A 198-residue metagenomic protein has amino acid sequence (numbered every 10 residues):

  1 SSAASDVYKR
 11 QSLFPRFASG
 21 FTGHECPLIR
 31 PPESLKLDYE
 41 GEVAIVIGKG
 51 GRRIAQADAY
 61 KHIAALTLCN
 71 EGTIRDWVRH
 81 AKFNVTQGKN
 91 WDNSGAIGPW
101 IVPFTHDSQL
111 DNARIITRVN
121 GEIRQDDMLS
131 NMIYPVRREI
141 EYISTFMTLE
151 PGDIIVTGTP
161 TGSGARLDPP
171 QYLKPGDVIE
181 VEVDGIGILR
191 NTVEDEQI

Functional and structural regions predicted by a protein language model:
S1-D6, R75-I198: Catalytic-pocket segment enriched in acidic/His residues
S2-P32: Extended, compositionally biased flexible segments
S5, L28-L37, V43, G51-D58 (+2 more regions): A generic local secondary-structure boundary/capping motif
K9-Q11, F17, E33-S34, Y39-E42 (+4 more regions): Short coil/turn connectors at secondary-structure junctions
P15, D38-G48, C69, G158 (+1 more regions): Short beta-strand segments
P15, H24, V46-G48, C69 (+3 more regions): Short beta-strand-to-turn element immediately C-terminal to the catalytic PLP-Schiff-base lysine in fold type I
I29-E33, G41-V43, I47-G51, T117 (+1 more regions): Hydrophobic beta-sheet segments that form the core/acyl-binding groove of ACP/CoA-dependent acyl-chain-processing
E40, I47, I54-N70: RNA pseudouridine synthases
